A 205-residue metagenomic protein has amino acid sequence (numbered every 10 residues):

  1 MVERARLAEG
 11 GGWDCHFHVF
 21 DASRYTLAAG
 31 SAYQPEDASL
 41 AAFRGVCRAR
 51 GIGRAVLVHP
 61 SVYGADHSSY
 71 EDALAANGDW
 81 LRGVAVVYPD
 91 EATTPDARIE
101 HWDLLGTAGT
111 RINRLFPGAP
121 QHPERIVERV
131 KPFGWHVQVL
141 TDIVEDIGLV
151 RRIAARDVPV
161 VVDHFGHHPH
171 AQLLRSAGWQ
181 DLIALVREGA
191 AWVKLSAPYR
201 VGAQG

Functional and structural regions predicted by a protein language model:
M1-A65: An N-terminally biased module of ancient metal coordination in phosphate/nucleic-acid-related enzymes
W13-F17, R54-V58, L81-A85, A108-I112 (+3 more regions): Hydrophobic faces of well-ordered beta-strands that scaffold small-molecule active sites in alpha/beta enzyme cores
H16, C47, Y70-A73, W102 (+3 more regions): Conserved, mostly hydrophobic/aromatic
H18, P60-S61, V86-D90, N113-L115 (+3 more regions): Active-site beta-loop-alpha junctions enriched in small/polar residues
A28-D37, R82-E91, N113-P117, Q172-L173 (+1 more regions): Active-site mouth loops of central-metabolism enzymes
E36-V46, P89-W102, Q121-H122, A177-G178: Short, acidic/polar
R48-A97: A metal-dependent hydrolase metal-coordination microenvironment
P120-G205: Catalytic pocket-lining loop regions of alpha/beta-barrel enzymes, especially the amidohydrolase/enolase/GH5 lineages
